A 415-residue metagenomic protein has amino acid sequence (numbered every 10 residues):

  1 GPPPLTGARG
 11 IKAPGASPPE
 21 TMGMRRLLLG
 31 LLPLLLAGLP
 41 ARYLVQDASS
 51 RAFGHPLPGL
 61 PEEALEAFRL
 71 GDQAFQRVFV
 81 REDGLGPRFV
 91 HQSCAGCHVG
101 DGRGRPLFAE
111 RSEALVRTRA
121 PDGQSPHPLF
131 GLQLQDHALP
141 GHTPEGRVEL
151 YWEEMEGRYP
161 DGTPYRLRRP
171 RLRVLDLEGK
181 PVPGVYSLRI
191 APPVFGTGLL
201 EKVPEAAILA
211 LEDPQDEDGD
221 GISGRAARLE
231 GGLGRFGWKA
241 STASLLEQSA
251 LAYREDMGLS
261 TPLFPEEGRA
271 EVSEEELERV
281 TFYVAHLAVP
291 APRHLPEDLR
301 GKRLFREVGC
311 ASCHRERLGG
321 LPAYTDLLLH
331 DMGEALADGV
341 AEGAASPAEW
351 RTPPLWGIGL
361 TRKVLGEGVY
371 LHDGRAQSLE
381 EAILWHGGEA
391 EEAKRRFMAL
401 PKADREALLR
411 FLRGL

Functional and structural regions predicted by a protein language model:
P2-K12: Extreme N-terminal basic, low-complexity initiation segments that serve as generic localization/processing leaders
T6, M22-G23, L39: Intrinsically disordered, low-complexity regions enriched in serine, threonine, proline and polar/charged residues
A13-P14, L27: Residue-level detector of intrinsically disordered/flexible regions characterized by low predicted structural confidence
G15-G23: Short, Lys/Arg-enriched N-terminal segments with co-localized hydrophobic residues within the first ~10-30 amino acids
M22-G30: N-terminal Sec-pathway targeting helices
G30-A37: Bacterial N-terminal signal peptides
G38-L415: Periplasmic c-type cytochrome electron-transfer domains
